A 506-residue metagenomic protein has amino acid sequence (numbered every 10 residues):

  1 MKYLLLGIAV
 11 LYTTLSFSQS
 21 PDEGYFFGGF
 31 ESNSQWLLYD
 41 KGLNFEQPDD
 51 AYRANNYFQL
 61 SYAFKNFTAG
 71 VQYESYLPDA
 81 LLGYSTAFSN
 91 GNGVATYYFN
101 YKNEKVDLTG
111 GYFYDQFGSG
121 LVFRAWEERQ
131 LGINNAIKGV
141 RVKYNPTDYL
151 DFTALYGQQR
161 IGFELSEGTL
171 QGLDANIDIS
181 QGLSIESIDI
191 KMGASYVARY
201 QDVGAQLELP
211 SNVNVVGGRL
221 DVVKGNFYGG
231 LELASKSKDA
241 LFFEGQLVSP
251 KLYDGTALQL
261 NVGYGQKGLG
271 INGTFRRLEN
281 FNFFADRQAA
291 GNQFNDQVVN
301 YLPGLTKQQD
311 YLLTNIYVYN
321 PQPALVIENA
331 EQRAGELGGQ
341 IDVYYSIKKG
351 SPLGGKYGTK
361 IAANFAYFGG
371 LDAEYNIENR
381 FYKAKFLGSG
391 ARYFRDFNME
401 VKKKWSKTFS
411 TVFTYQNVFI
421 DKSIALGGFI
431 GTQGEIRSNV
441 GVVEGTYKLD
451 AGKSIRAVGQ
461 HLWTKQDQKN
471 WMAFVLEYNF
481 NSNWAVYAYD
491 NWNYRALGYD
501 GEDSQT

Functional and structural regions predicted by a protein language model:
M1-G29: Bacterial Sec-dependent N-terminal signal peptides
K2, F113-Q116: Extended assembly-interface regions of large multimeric machines
S20-F26, W36-R53, A69, Y73 (+5 more regions): Signature for the C-terminal beta-barrel architecture of outer-membrane proteins
T96: Phosphate/ribose-recognition catalytic cores of enzymes acting on nucleotide-derived substrates
Q116-F117, A125-E127: Acidic, small-polar-rich N-terminal luminal/periplasmic segments of exported/outer-membrane proteins
